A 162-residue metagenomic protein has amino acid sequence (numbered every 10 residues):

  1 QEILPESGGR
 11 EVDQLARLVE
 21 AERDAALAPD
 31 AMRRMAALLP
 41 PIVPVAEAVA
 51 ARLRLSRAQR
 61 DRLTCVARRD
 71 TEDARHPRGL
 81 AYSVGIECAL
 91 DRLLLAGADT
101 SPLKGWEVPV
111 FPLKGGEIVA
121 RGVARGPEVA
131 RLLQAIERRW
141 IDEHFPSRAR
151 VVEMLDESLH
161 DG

Functional and structural regions predicted by a protein language model:
Q1-A98: Conserved, hydrophobic alpha-helical core segments of structured domains
D91-G162: Charged substrate- and nucleic-acid-binding regions of tRNA-handling and nucleotidyl-transfer enzymes, centered on
